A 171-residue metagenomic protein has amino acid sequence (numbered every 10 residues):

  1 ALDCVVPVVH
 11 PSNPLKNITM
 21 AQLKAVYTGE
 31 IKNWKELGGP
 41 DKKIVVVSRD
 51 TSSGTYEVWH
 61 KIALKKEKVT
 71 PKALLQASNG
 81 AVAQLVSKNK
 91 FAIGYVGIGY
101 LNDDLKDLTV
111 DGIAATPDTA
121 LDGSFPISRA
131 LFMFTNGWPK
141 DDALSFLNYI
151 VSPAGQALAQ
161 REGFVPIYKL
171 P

Functional and structural regions predicted by a protein language model:
A1-P171: Exported/periplasmic ABC-transporter solute-binding proteins
